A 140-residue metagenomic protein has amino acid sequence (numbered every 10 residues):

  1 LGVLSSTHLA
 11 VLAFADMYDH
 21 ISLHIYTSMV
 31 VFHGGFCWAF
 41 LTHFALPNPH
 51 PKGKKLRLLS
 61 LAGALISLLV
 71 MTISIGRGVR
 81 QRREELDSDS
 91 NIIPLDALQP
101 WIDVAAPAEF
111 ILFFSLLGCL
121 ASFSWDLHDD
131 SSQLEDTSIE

Functional and structural regions predicted by a protein language model:
L1, Y18-I25, A39-A64, W125-E140: Helix-loop boundary elements of multi-pass alpha-helical membrane proteins
L4-A15, T27-L41, G63-R77, L112-S122: Membrane-embedded alpha-helical transmembrane segments of multi-pass integral membrane proteins
V11-V30, F44-K55, S74-A106: Membrane-lumen (extracellular) interface motif
L68-E140: C-terminal transmembrane-bundle signature of multipass membrane proteins, characterized by strong activation on
